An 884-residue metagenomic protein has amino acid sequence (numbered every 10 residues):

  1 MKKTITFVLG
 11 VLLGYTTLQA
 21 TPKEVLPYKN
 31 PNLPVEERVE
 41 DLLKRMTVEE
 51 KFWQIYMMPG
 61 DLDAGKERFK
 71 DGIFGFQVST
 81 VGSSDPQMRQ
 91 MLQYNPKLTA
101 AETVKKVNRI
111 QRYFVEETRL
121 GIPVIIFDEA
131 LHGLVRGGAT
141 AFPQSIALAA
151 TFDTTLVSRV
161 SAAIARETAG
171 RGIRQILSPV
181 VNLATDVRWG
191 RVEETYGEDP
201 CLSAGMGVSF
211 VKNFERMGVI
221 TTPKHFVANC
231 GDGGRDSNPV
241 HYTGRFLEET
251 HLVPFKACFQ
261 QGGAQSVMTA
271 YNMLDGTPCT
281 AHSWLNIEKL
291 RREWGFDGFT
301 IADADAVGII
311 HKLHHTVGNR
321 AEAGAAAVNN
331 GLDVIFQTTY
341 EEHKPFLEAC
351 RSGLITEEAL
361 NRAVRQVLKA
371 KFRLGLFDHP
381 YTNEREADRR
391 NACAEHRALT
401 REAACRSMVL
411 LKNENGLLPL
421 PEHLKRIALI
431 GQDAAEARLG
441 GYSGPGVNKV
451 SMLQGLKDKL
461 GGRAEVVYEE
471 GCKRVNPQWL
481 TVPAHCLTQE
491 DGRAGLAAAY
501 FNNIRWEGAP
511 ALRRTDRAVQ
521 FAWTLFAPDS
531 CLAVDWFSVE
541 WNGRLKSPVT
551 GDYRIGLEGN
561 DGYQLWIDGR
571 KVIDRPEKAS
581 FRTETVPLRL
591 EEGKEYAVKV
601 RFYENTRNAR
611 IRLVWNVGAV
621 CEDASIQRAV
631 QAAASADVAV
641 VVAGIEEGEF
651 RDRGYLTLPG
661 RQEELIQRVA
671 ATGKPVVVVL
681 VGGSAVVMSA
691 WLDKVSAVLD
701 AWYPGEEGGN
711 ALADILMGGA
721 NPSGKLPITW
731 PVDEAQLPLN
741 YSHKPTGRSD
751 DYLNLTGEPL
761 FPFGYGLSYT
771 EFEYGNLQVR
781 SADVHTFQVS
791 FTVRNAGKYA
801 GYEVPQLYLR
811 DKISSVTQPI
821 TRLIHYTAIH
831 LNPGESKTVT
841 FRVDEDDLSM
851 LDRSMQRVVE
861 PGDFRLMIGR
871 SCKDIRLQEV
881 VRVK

Functional and structural regions predicted by a protein language model:
M1-E24: Bacterial Sec-dependent N-terminal signal peptides
T17-R554, E558-S849, S854, E860-C872 (+1 more regions): Glycoside hydrolase catalytic-domain context in secreted enzymes
I875: Conserved glycine-rich phosphate/nucleotide-binding loop and adjacent Mg2+-coordinating catalytic segment
E879-V881: C-terminal edge beta-strand
